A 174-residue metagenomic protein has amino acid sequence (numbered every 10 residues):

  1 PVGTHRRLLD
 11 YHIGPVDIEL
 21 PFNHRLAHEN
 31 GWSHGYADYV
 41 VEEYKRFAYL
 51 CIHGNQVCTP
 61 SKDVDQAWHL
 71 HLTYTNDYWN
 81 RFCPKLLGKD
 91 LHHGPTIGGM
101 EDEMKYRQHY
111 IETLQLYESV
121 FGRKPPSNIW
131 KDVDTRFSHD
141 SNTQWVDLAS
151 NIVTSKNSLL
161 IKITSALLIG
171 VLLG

Functional and structural regions predicted by a protein language model:
P1-G174: Acidic, Ser/Thr/Pro-rich intrinsically disordered cytosolic tails and loops of eukaryotic transmembrane proteins
